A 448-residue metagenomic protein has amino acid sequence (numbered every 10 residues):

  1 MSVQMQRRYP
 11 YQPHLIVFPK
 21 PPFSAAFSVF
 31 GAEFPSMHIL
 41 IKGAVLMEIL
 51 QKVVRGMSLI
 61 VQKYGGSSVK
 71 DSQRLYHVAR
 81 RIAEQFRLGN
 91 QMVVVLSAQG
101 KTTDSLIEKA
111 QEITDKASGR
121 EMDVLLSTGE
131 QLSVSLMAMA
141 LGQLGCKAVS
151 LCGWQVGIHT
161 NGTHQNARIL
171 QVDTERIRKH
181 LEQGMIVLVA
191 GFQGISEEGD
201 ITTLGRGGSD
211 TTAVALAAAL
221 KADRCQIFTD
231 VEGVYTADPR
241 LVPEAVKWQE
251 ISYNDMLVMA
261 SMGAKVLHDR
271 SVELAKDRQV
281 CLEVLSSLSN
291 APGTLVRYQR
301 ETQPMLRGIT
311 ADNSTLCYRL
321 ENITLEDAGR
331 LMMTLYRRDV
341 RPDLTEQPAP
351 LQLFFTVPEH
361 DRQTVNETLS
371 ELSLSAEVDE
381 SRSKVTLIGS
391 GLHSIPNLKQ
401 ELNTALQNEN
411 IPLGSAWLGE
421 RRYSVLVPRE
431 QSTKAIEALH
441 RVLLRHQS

Functional and structural regions predicted by a protein language model:
R7-R8, R55: Basic polycationic patches enriched in arginine
R8, P13-A32, G43-A44: Positively charged N-terminal leader segments that act as targeting/secretion signals
G43-V272, L426-Q431, Q447: Nucleotide/pyrophosphate-binding catalytic subdomain
R224-F228, L282-V284, D343-L344: Short hydrophobic alpha-helical runs that function as membrane-insertion/retention elements
A260-R297, E301-R319: A conserved active-site cap/scaffold subdomain adjacent to cofactor or substrate pockets
T294-S448: A conserved regulatory-domain signal marking ACT and ACT-like small-molecule sensing domains and adjacent regulatory
